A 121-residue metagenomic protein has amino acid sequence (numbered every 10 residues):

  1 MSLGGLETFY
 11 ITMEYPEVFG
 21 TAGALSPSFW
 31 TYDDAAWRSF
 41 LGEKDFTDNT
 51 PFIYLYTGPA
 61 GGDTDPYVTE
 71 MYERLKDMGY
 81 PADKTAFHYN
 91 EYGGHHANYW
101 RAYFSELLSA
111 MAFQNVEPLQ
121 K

Functional and structural regions predicted by a protein language model:
M1-K121: Non-catalytic cap/lid and distal C-terminal segments of serine-dependent acyl enzymes
